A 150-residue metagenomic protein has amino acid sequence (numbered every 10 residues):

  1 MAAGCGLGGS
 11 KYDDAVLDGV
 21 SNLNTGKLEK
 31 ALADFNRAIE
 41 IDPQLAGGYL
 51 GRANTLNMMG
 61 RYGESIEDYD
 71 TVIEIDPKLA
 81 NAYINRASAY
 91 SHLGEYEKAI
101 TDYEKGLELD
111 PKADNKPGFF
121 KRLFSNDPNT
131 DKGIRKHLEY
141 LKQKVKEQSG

Functional and structural regions predicted by a protein language model:
M1-G150: Alpha-helical tetratricopeptide repeat
